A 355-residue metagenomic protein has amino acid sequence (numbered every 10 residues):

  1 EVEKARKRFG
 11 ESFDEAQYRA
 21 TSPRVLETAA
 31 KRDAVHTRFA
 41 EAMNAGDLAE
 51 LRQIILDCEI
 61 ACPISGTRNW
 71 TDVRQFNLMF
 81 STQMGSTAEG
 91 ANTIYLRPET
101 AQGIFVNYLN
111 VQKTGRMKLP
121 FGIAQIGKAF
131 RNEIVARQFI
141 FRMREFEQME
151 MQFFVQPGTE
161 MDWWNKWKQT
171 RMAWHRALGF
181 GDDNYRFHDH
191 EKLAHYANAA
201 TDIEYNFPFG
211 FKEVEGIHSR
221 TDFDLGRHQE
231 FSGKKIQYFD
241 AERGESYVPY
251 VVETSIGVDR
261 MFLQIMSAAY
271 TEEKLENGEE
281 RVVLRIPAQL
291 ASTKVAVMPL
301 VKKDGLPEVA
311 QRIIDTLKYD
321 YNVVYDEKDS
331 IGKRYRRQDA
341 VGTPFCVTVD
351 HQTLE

Functional and structural regions predicted by a protein language model:
V2-E355: NTP/phosphate- and nucleic-acid-binding module
